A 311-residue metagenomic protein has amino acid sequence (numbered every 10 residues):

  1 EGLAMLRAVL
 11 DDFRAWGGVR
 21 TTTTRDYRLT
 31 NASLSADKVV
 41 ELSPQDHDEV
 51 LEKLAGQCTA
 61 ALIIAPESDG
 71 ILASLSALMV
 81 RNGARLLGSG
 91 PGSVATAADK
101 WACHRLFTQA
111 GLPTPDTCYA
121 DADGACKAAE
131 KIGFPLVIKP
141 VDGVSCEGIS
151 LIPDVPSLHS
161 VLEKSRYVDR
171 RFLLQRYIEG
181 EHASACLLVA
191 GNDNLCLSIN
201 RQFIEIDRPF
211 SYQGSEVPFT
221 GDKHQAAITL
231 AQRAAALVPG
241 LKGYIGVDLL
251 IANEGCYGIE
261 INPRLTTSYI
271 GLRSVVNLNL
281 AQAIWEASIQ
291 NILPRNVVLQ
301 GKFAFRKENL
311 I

Functional and structural regions predicted by a protein language model:
E1-F13: Short catalytic helix/loop segments, enriched in acidic residues and glycine and frequently bearing histidine
D12-F13, T23-A122, K127: Conserved N-proximal alpha/beta basic substrate-recognition cap immediately N-terminal to, or forming the N-lobe
R20-T22, L195: A structural signal for isolated positions on well-ordered beta-strands in alpha/beta enzyme cores
P66-D69, D142-G143, R264: Short glycine-rich anion-binding loops that position phosphate/pyrophosphate groups of nucleotides and phosphorylated
V94-E181, V189-N194, E216-T229: Active-site nucleotide/adenylate-binding loops and adjacent lid/helix of ATP-dependent enzymes
R176-P239, I251, N262-S288, L299 (+1 more regions): ATP-dependent carboxylate/phosphate-activation module, predominantly the ATP-grasp catalytic core and closely related
L241-N253: A short glycine-rich, hydrophobically flanked beta-strand micro-motif that places a catalytic Asp/Glu for divalent metal
G255-Y257: Conserved protein kinase catalytic/activation segment
